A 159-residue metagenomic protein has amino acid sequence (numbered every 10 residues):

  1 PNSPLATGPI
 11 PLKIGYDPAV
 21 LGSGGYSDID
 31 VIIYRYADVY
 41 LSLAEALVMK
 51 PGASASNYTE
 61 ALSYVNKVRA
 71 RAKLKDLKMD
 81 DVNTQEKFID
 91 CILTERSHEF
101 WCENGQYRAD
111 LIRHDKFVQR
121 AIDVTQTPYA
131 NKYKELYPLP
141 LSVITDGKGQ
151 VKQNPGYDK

Functional and structural regions predicted by a protein language model:
P1-Y36: Flexible, polar/acidic helix-loop-strand segments at domain edges
T7, I14, S23, P51 (+2 more regions): Feature targets compositionally biased, intrinsically disordered low-complexity regions with long contiguous runs
L12, V65, A109: A broad, low-specificity signal marking well-ordered, structured residues that form hydrophobic/aromatic
Y26, D30-V31, R69, M79-K159: Long, intrinsically disordered, low-complexity segments
D30-S54, Y58-V68, I89-F100: Extended, hydrophobic/aromatic-rich amphipathic alpha-helical segments that build helical scaffolds
D76: C-terminal helix-coil-helix/basic helical segment that borders enzyme active sites and/or dimer interfaces and provides
